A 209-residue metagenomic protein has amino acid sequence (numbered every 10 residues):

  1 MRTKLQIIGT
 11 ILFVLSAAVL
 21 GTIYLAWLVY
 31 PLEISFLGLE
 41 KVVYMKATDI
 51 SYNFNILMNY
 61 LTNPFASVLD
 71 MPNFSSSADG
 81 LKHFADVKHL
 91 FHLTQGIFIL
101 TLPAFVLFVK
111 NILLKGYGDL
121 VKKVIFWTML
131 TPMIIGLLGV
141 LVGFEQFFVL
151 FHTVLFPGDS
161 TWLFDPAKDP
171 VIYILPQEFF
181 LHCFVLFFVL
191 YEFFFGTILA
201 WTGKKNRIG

Functional and structural regions predicted by a protein language model:
Q6-S35: N-terminal signal-anchor transmembrane alpha helix
I11-A18, Q95-L113, H182-I208: Transmembrane alpha-helical segments in integral membrane proteins
I11-G21, T48-Y52, F126-L150: Hydrophobic alpha-helical membrane-insertion segments
L32-F74: Membrane-interface interhelical loops and short interface/amphipathic helices in multi-pass inner-membrane
T62-L100, Q177-F188: Individual transmembrane alpha-helix segments
L102-Q146, T197-G209: Juxtamembrane interface at the cytosolic side of transmembrane helices
V142-P166: Juxtamembrane non-transmembrane "cap" segments at the membrane-aqueous interface of multi-pass membrane proteins
W162-Q177: Solvent-exposed, non-transmembrane helices and loops of integral membrane proteins
